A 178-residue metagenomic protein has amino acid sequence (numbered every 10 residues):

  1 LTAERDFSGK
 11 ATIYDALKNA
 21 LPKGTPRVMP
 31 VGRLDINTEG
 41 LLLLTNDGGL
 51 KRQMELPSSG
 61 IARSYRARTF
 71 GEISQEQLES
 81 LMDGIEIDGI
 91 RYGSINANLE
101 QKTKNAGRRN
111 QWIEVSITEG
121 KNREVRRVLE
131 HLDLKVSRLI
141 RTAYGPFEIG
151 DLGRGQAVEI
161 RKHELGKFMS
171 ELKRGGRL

Functional and structural regions predicted by a protein language model:
L1-L178: Basic, flexible Lys/Arg- and Gly-enriched helix-loop patches that mediate nucleic-acid binding at interfaces with rRNA
